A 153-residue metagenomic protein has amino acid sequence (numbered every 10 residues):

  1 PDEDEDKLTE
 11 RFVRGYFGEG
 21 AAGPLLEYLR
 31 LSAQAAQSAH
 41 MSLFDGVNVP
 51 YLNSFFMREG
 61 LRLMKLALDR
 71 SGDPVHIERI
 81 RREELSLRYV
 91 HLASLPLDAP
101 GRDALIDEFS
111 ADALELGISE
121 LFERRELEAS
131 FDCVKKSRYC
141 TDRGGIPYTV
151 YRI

Functional and structural regions predicted by a protein language model:
P1-I153: Catalytic domains of carbohydrate-active enzymes that cleave complex glycans
